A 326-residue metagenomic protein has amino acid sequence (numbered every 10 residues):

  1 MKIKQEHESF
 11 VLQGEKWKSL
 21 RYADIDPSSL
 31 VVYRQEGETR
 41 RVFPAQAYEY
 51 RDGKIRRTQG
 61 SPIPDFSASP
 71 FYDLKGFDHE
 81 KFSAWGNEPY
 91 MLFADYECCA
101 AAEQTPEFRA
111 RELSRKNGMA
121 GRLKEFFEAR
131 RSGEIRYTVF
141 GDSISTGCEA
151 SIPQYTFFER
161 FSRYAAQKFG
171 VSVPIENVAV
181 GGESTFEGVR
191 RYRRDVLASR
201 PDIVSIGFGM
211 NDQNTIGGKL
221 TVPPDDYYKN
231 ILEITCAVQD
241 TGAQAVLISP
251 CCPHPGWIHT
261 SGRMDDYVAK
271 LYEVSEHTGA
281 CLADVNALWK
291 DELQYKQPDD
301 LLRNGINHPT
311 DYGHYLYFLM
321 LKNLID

Functional and structural regions predicted by a protein language model:
M1-G53, R57-A68, D73-R111: Extended beta-strand solenoid/passenger and fiber regions
R109-A179, R191-R200: Serine-esterase "nucleophile elbow" of acetyl-processing enzymes
F140-D142, V178-G181, G207-M210, I248-C252 (+1 more regions): Active-site-proximal beta-strand/loop segments in catalytic clefts of secreted hydrolases
G147-C148, V178-S184, N211-D225, P255-H259: Surface-exposed cleft-lining segments at the edges of enzyme active sites
V196-I206, M210: Proline-aspartate-enriched helix->loop->beta-strand connector
G207-N214, I234-D266: Active-site segments of SGNH/GDSL-like serine hydrolases that catalyze O-acetyl group transfer/hydrolysis on lipids
P223-I248, V274, T278-A280: Charged, glycine-enriched surface loops/patches that mediate electrostatic binding to polyanionic ligands
C251-D326: Catalytic His-Asp segment of secreted/periplasmic serine-dependent ester chemistry enzymes
